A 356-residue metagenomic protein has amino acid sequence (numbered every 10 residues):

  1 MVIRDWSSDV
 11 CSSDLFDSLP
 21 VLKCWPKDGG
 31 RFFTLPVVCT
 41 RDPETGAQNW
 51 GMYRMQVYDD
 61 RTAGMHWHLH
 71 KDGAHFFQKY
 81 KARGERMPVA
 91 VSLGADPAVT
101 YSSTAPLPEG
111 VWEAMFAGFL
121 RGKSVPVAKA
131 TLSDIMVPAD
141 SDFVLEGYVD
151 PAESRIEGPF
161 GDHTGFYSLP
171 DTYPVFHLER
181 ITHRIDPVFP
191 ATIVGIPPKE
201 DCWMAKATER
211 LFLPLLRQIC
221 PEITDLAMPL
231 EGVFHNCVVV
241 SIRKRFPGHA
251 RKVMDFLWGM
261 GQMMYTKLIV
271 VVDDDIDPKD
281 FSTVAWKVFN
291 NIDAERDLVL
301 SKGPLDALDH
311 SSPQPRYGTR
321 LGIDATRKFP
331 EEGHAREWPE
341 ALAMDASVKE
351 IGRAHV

Functional and structural regions predicted by a protein language model:
M1-W6, V10-C11, A354-H355: Single conserved hydrophobic/aromatic residue that forms the stacking wall/gate of nucleotide- or nucleobase-binding
D9-S92: Internal mixed beta-strand/loop scaffold within catalytic domains of large alpha/beta enzymes
K27-F32, D42-Q48, Y80-E85, D134-A139 (+3 more regions): Solvent-exposed alpha-helices and their adjacent loops that cap or buttress functional pockets in soluble metabolic
V37-C39, N49-M52, A90-S92, V144-E146 (+5 more regions): Structured core elements
C39, P43-T45, R54-Y58, D96-A98 (+7 more regions): Short, glycine-/Ser/Thr-/acidic-enriched flexible segments
A82-A105, V125: Short, surface-exposed polybasic-aromatic patches that bind anionic ligands, especially phosphate groups
T100-H249: C-terminal catalytic or substrate-handling cores of phosphate/nucleotide- and metal-cofactor-dependent proteins acting
M228-R353: Membrane-interface helix/loop boundary segments of multi-pass membrane proteins
